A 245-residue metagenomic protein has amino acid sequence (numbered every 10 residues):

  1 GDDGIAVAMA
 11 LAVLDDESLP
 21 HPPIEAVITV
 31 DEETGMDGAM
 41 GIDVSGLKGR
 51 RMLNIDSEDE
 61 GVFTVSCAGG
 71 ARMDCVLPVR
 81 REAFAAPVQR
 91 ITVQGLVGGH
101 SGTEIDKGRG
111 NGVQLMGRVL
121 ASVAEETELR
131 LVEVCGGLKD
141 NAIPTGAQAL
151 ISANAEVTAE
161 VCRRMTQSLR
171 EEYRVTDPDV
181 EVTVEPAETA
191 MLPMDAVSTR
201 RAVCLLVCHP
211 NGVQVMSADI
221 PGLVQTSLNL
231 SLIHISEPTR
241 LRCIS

Functional and structural regions predicted by a protein language model:
G1, F84-G102: Residues forming anionic-ligand binding surfaces in small-molecule and nucleic-acid pockets of primarily soluble enzymes
G1-D2, V62-F63, S101-G110: Flexible, glycine/proline-enriched loop segments at strand-loop-helix junctions that form or flank small-ligand binding
D3-E82, V132, S217, P221 (+1 more regions): Acidic/histidine-rich catalytic neighborhood of metal-dependent amide-processing enzymes
C75-V79, Q89-V93, L228-L232: Short beta-strand elements
E82-A86, I105-C135, A153-S227: Acidic-enriched catalytic cores of C-N bond-cleaving enzymes acting on peptides and small amides
G99-D106, C135-P144: A structural signal for small-residue-enriched, beta-sheet-centric alpha/beta enzyme cores and oligomeric scaffold folds
I233-S245: Single conserved hydrophobic/aromatic residue that forms the stacking wall/gate of nucleotide- or nucleobase-binding
